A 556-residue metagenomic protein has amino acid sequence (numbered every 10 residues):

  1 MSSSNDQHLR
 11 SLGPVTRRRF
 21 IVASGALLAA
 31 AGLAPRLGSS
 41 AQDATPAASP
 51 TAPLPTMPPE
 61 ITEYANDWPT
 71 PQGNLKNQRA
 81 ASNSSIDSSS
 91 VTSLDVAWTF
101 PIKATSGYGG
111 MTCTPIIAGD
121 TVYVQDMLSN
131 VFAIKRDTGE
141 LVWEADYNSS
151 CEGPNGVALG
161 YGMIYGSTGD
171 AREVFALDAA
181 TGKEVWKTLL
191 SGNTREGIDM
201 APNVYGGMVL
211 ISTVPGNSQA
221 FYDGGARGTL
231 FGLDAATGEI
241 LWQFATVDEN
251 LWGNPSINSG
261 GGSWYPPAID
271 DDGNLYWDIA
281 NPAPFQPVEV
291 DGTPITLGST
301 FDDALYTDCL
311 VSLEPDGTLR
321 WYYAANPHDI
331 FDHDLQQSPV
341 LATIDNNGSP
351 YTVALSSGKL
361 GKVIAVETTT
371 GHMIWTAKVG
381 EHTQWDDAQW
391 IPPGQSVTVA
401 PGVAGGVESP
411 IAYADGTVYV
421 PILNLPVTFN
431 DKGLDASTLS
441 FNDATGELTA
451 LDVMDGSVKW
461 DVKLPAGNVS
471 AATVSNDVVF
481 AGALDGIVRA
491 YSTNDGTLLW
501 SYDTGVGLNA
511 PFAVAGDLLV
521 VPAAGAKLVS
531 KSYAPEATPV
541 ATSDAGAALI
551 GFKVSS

Functional and structural regions predicted by a protein language model:
M1-T16, A23-P35, S40: N-terminal secretory signal peptides
G13-P14, P35-A65: C-terminal segment of N-terminal export signals and the immediately downstream linker at the start of the mature
T45, D234-T237, D272-G273, N346-P350 (+1 more regions): Secondary-structure transition into beta-strands, especially the periplasmic turns and strand N-termini that construct
P50-G107, E140-Y147, K183-G192, E239-D248 (+10 more regions): Aromatic (tryptophan-biased) beta-strands that constitute blades/sheets of beta-rich domains
A65-L75, G107-N130, S149-V174, G197-D223 (+8 more regions): Repeat-blade elements of multi-bladed beta-propeller folds
S89, M127-G139: Beta-propeller domains
A133, A176, G232, S312 (+4 more regions): Conserved blade-register residue in beta-propeller folds
